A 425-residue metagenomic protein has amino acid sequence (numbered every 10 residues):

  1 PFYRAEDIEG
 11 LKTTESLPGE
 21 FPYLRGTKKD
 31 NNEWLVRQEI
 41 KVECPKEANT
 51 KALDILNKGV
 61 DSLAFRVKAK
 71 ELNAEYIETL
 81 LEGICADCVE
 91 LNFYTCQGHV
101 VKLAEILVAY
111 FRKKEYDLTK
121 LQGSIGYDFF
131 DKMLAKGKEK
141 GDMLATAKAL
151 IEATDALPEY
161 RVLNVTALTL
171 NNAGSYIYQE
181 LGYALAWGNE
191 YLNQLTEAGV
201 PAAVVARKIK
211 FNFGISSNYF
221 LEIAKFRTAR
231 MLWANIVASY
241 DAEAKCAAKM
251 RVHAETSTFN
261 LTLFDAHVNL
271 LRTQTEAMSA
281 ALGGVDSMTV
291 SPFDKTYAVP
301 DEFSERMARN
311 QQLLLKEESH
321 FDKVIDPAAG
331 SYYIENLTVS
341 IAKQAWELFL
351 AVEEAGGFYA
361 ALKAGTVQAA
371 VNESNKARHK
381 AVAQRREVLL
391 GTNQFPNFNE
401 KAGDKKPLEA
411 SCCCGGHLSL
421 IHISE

Functional and structural regions predicted by a protein language model:
P1-N218, E243, K249-H253, A281 (+1 more regions): Catalytic alpha/beta active-site cores
G182-Y191, K210-F395, D404: Active-site capping/gating regions of soluble enzymes
F398-K405, H417: Structured alpha-helical interaction elements and adjacent beta->alpha junctions in soluble regions of eukaryotic
K406-S411: Extended serine/threonine- and charged-residue-rich low-complexity intrinsically disordered regions
C412-G416: Polyanionic, low-complexity intrinsically disordered segments
I421-E425: Conserved small/polar residues in nucleotide/adenosyl-binding loops
